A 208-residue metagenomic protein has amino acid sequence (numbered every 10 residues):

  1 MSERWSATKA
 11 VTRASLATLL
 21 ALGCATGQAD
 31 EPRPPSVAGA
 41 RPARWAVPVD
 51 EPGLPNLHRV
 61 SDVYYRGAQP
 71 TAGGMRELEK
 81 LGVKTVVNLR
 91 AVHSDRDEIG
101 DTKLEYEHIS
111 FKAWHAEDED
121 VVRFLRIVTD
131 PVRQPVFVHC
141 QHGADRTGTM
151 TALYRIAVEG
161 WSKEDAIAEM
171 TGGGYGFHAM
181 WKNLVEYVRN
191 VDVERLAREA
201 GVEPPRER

Functional and structural regions predicted by a protein language model:
S2-S15: Bacterial N-terminal signal peptides that target proteins for export
R13-G23: Bacterial N-terminal signal peptides
G23-F137, T149-R208: Cys-dependent protein tyrosine phosphatase-like superfamily
C140: Short cysteine clusters
R146: Conserved lysine of the Walker
